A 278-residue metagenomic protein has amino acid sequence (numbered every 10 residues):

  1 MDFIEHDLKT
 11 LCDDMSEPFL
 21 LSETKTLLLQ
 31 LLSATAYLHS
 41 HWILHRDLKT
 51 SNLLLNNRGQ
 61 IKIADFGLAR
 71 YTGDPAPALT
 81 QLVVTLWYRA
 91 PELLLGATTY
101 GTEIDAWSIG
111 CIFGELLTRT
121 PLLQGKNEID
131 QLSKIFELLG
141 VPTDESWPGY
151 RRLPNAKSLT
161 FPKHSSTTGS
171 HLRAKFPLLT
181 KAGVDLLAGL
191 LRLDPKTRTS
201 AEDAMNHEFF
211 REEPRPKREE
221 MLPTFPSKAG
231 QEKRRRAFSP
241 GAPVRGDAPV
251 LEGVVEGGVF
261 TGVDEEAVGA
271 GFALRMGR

Functional and structural regions predicted by a protein language model:
D2-D7: Conserved short submotifs of the Hanks-type protein kinase catalytic core that shape the nucleotide-binding pocket
L27-L28: Activation segment signature within eukaryotic-like protein kinase domains
H39-L55: Catalytic-loop of the protein kinase fold
L79-L93: Conserved activation segment of eukaryotic-like protein kinases, specifically the C-terminal portion of the activation
L93-I104, L123: Conserved end of the kinase activation segment
V141-A188: C-terminal lobe substrate-recognition/regulatory segment of protein kinase catalytic domains
R211, R215-R278: C-terminal intrinsically disordered, low-complexity extensions immediately downstream of enzyme catalytic cores
